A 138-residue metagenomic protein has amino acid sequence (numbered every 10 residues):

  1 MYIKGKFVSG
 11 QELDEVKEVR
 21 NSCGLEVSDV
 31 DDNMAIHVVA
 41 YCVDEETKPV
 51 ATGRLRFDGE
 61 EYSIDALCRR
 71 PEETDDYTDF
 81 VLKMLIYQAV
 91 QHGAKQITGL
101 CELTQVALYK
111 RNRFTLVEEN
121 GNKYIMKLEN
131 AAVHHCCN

Functional and structural regions predicted by a protein language model:
M1-D32, H135-N138: Short amphipathic alpha-helix that is part of the acyltransferase structural core
E26, A35-Y41, T52: Short hydrophobic/aromatic beta-strand element in the GNAT-like acyltransferase core that lines or flanks the acyl-donor
V39, E46-R56, E61-A66: Conserved beta-strand in the GNAT
A66-D76: A short, internal acetyl-CoA/4′-phosphopantetheine-binding micro-motif in the GNAT/acyltransferase core
T74-Y87: Conserved acetyl-CoA-binding loop-helix of GNAT-fold acetyltransferases
A89-E102: Conserved GNAT acetyl-CoA-binding A-motif
L103-G121: Conserved active-site alpha-helix within GNAT-family acetyltransferase domains
G121-N138: C-terminal "cap" of GNAT-fold acetyltransferases
